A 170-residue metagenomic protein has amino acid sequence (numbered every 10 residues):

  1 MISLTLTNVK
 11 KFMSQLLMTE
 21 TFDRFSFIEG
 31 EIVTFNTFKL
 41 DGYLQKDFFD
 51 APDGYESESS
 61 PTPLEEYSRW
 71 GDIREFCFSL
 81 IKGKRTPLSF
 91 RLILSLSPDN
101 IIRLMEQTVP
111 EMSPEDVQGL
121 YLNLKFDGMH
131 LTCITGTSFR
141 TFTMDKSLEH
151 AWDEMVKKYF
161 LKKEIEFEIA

Functional and structural regions predicted by a protein language model:
M1-D72: Charge-rich, low-complexity N-terminal segments
V9, Y43, S95-I101, D127-M129 (+1 more regions): Generic structural motif
K10-K11, K39, K46, K82-K84 (+4 more regions): Context-gated lysine
D53-S60, P87-R91, R103-P110, I134-G136 (+1 more regions): Generic detector of short, locally flexible boundary/turn motifs and exposed helical patches
L64-G128: Surface-exposed, low-hydrophobicity interaction/linker segments
L131-A170: Mixed-charge, glycine-accented linear interaction segment located at domain edges/termini
